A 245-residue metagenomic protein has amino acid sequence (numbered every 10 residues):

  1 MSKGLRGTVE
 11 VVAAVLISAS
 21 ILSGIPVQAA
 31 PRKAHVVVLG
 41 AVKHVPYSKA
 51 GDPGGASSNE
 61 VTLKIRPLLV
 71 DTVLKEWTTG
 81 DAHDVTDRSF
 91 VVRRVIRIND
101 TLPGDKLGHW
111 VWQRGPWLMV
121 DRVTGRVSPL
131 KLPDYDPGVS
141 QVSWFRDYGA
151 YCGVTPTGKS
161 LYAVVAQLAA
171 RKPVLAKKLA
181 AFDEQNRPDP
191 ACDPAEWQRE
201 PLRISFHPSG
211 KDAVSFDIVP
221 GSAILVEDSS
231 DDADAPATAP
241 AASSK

Functional and structural regions predicted by a protein language model:
S2-V15: Bacterial N-terminal signal peptides that target proteins for export
V15-A19, L118: Active-site-proximal helix/loop capping residues that flank conserved catalytic or ligand/cofactor
S18-P26: C-terminal segment of classical bacterial N-terminal signal peptides
Q28-K245: Exposed acidic/polar residues on beta-strands and adjacent loops within beta-sheet cores, strongest in beta-propeller
